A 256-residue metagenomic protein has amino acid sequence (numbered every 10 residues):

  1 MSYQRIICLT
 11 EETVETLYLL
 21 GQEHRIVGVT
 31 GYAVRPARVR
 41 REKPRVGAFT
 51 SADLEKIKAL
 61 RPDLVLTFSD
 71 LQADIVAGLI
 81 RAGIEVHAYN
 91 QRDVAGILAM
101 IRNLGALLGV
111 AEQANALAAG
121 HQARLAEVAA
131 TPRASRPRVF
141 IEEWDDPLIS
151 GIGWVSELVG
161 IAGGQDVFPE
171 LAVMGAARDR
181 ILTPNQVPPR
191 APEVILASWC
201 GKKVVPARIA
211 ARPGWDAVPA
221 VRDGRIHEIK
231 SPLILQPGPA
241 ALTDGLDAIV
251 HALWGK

Functional and structural regions predicted by a protein language model:
M1-K256: N-terminal ligand-binding lobe of clamshell/alpha-beta domains
